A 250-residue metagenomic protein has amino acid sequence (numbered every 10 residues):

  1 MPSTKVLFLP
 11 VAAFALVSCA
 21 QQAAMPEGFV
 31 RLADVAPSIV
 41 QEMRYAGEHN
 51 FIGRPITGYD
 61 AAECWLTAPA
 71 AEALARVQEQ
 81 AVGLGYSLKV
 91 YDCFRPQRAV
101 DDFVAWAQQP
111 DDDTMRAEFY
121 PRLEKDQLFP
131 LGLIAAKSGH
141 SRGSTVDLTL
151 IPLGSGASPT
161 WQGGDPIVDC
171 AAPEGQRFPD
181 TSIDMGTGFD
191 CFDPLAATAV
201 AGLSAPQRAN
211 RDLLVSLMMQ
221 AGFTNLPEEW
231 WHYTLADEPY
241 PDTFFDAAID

Functional and structural regions predicted by a protein language model:
M1-F8: Bacterial N-terminal signal peptides that target proteins for export
F8-S18: Bacterial N-terminal signal peptides
A20-C93, Q97-P227, E238-D250: Extracytoplasmic cell-surface/polysaccharide-interacting catalytic and binding patches
Y233: Conserved metal-phosphate-binding beta-hairpin within the catalytic cores of diverse ATP-dependent phosphoryl-transfer
